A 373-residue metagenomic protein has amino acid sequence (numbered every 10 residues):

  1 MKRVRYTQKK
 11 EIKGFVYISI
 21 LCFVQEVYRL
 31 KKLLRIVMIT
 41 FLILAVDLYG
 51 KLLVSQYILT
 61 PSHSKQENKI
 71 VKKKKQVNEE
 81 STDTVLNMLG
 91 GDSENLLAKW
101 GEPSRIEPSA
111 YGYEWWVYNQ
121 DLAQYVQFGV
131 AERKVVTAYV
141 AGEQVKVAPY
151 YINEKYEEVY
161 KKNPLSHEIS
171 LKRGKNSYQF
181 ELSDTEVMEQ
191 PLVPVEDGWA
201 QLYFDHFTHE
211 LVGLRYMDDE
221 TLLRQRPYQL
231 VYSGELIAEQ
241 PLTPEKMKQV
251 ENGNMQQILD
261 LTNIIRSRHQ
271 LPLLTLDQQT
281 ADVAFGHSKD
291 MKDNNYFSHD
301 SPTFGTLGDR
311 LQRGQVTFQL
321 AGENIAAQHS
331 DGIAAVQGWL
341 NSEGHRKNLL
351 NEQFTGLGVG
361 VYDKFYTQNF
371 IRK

Functional and structural regions predicted by a protein language model:
K2-V4, Q8-R29: Short, Lys/Arg-enriched N-terminal segments with co-localized hydrophobic residues within the first ~10-30 amino acids
R35-K51: Hydrophobic membrane-insertion alpha-helices, especially the h-region of bacterial N-terminal signal peptides
K51-T82, M88-A131, E158-D219, E352 (+1 more regions): A cross-family detector of function-defining hotspots
E80-L86, G142-Y150, T243-M255, S267-D277 (+2 more regions): Second-shell loop/turn segments in exported
E132-G142, S288-H329: Short, surface-exposed glycine/acidic/tryptophan-bearing loops
K146, Y150-G198, L307-K373: A well-ordered secondary-structure block
D197-T275: Intrinsically disordered, low-complexity, Pro/Ser/Thr/Asn/Gly/Ala-rich spacer/linker segments adjacent to signal
Q249-Q312, Q353-G360, K364: Short, well-ordered surface patches within globular domains
